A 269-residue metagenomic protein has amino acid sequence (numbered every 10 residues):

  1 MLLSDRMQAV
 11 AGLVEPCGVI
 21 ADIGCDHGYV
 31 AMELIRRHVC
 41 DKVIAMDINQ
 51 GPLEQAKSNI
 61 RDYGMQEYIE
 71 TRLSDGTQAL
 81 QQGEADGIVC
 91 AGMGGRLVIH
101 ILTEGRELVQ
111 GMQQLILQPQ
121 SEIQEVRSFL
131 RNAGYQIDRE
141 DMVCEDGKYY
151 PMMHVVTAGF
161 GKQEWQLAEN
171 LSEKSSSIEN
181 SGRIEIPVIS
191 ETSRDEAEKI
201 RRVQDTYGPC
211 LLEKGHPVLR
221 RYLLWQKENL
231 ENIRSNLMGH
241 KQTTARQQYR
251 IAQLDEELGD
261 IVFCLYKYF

Functional and structural regions predicted by a protein language model:
M1-G18, M32: S-adenosyl-L-methionine
C17-D26: Conserved class I S-adenosyl-L-methionine
H27-C40: Conserved SAM-binding loop of SAM-dependent methyltransferases across substrates and taxa, primarily the Class I
K42-D47: Conserved SAM-binding motif I beta-strand of class I
Q50, E54-G83: S-adenosyl-L-methionine
E84-G92: Short SAM/SAH-binding signature in class I
G105-V156: C-terminal substrate-binding/active-site "lid" region of AdoMet-derived donor-dependent transferases
A158-G161, Q166-S175, E179-F269: An accessory alpha-helical subdomain
